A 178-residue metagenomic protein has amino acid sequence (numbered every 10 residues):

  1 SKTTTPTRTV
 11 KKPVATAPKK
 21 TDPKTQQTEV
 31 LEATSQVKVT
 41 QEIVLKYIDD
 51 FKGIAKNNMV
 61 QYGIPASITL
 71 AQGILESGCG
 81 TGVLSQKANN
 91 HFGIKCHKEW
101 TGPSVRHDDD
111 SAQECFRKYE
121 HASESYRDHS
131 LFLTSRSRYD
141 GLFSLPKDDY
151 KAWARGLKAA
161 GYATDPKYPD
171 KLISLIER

Functional and structural regions predicted by a protein language model:
S1-L70, I74-R178: Catalytic cores of secreted/periplasmic lytic hydrolases that degrade extracellular macromolecules
